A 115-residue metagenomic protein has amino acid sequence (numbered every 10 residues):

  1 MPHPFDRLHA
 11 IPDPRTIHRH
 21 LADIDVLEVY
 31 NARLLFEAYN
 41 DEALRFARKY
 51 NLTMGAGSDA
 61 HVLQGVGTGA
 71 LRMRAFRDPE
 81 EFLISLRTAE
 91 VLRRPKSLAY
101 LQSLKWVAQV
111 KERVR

Functional and structural regions predicted by a protein language model:
M1-D6: Substrate-recognition element of Asp-dependent hydrolases with the DxDx(T/V) motif
R7-R115: Charged catalytic cores and adjacent phosphate/nucleic-acid-binding surfaces used for phosphate/nucleic-acid chemistry
